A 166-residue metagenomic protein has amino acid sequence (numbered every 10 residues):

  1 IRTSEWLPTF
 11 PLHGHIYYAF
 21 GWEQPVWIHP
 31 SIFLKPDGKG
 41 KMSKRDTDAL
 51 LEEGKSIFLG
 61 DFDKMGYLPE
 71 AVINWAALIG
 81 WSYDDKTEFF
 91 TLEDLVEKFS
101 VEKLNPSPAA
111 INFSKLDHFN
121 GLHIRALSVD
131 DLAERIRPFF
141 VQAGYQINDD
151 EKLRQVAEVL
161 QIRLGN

Functional and structural regions predicted by a protein language model:
I1-R2: Internal mixed beta-strand/loop scaffold within catalytic domains of large alpha/beta enzymes
E5-P11, H15-N166: Conserved nucleotide- and phosphate/pyrophosphate-binding catalytic cores in adenylate/nucleotidyl-handling enzymes
